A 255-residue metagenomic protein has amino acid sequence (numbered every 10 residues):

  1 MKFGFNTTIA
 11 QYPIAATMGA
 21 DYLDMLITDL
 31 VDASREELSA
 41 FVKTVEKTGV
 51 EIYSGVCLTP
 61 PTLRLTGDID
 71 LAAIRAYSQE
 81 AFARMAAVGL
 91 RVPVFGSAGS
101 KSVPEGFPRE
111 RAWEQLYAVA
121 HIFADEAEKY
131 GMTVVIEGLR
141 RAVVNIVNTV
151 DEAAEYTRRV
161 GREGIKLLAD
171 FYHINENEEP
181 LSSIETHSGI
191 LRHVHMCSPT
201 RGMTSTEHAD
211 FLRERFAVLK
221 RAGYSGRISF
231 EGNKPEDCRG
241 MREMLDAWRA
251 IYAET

Functional and structural regions predicted by a protein language model:
M1-G4, V45: N-terminal amphipathic alpha-helix/helix-capping segment at the start of soluble metabolic enzymes
M1-K2, I9-G19, R75, E80 (+3 more regions): Histidine-acidic metal/acid-base catalytic patches
F3-T7, L23-M25, I52-C57, P93-F95 (+4 more regions): Hydrophobic faces of well-ordered beta-strands that scaffold small-molecule active sites in alpha/beta enzyme cores
I9-Q11, I27-D29, L58-P61, G99-K101 (+4 more regions): Active-site-proximal loop/turn and secondary-structure-junction residues that shape catalytic pockets, frequently
D24-E46, S97-P104, P108: Glycine-rich, proline-tolerant flexible connector loops at the mouths of alpha/beta enzymes
S34-E36, R64-D70, E105-R111, N145-N148 (+3 more regions): Short, solvent-exposed loop/turn segments at secondary-structure boundaries
S34-G49, A76-G89, H121-D125, P180-T186 (+1 more regions): Short amphipathic alpha-helices and their capping/turn segments at secondary-structure boundaries
R64-K166: Active-site acidic/histidine proton-transfer and metal-coordination neighborhood in alpha/beta enzyme cores
